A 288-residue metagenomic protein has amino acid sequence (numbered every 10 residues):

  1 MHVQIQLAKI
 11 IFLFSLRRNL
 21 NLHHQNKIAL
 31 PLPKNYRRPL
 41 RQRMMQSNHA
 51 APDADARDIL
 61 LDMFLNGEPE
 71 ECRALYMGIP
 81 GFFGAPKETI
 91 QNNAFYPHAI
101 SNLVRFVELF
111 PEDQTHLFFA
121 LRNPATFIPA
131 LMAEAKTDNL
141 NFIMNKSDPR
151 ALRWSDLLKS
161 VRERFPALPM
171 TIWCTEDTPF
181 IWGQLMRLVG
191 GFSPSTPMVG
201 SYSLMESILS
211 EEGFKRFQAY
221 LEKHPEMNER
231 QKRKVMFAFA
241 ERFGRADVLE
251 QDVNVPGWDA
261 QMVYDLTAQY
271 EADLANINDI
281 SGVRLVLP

Functional and structural regions predicted by a protein language model:
M1-P288: Anion-recognition interface
